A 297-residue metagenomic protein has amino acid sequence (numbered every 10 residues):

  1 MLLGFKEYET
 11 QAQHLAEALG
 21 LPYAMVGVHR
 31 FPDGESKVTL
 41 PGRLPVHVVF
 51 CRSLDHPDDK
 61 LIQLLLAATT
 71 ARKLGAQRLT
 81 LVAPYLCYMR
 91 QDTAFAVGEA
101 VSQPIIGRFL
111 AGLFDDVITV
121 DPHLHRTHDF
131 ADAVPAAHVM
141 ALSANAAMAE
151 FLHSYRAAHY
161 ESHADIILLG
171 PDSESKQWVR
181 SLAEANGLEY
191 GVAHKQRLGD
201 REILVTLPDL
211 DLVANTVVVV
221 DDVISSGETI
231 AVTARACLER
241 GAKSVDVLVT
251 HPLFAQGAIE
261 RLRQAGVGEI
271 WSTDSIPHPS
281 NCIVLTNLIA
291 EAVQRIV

Functional and structural regions predicted by a protein language model:
M1-V297: PRPP-associated nucleotide enzymes
